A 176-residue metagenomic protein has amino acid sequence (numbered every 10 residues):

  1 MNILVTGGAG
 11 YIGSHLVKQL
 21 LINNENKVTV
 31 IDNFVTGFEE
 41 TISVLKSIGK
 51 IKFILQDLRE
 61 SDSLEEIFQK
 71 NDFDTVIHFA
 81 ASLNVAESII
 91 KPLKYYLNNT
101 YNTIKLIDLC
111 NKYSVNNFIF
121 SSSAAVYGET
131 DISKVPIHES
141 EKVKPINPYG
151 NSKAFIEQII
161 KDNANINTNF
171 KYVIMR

Functional and structural regions predicted by a protein language model:
M1-R176: N-terminal Rossmann-like NAD(P)+-binding domain of SDR-like oxidoreductases, especially those catalyzing
